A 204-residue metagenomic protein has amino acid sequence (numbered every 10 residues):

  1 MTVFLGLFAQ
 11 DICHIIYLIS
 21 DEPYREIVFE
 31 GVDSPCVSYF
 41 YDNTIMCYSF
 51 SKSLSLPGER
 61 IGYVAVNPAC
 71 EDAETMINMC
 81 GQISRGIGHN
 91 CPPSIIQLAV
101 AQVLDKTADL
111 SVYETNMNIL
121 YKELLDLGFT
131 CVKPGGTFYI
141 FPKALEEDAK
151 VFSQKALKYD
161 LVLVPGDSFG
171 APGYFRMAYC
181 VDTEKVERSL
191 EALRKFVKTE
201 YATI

Functional and structural regions predicted by a protein language model:
M1-I204: PLP-dependent class I/II
